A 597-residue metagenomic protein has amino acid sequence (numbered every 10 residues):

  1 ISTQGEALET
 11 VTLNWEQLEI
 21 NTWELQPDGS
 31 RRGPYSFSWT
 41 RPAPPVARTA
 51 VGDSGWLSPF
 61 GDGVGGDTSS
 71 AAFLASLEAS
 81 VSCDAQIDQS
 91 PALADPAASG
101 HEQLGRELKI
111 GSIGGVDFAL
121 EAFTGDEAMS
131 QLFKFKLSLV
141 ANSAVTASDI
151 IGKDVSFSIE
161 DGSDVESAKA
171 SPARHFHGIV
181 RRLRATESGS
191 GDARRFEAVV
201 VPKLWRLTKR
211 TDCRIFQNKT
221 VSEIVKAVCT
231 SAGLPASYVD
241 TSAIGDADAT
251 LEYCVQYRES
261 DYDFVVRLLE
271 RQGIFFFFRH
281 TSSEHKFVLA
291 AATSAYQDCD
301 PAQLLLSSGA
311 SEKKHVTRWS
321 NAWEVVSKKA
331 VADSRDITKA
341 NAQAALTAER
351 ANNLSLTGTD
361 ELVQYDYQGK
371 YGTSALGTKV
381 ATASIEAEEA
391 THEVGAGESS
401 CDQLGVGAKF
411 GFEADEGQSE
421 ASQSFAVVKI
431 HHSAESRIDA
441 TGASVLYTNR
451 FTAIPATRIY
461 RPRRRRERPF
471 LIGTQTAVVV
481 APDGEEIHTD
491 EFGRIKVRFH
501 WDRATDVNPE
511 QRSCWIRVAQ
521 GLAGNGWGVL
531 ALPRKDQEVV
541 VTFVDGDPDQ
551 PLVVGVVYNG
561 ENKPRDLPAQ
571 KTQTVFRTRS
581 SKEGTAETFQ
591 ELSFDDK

Functional and structural regions predicted by a protein language model:
I1-D88: Glycine-rich, low-complexity intrinsically disordered segments
Q4-T10, R184-V200, F287, S433-F451 (+3 more regions): Short, solvent-exposed secondary-structure boundary/capping segments
V64, V165, G189, K219-S237 (+2 more regions): Extended, domain-scale alpha-helical bundle/helix-rich regions
D84-R214, R271, H392: Assembly/oligomerization scaffold segments
F135-V145, E389-S400, R464, L522-G528: Short alpha-helix capping/helix-loop boundary micro-motifs
S163-F176, G417-V428, R437, G546-V556: Short, Lys/Arg- and Gly-enriched loop/turn segments at beta-strand edges
I274, L289, I472-K597: Structural signature for extended repeat/solenoid scaffolds and their inter-repeat hinge/linker regions, spanning
